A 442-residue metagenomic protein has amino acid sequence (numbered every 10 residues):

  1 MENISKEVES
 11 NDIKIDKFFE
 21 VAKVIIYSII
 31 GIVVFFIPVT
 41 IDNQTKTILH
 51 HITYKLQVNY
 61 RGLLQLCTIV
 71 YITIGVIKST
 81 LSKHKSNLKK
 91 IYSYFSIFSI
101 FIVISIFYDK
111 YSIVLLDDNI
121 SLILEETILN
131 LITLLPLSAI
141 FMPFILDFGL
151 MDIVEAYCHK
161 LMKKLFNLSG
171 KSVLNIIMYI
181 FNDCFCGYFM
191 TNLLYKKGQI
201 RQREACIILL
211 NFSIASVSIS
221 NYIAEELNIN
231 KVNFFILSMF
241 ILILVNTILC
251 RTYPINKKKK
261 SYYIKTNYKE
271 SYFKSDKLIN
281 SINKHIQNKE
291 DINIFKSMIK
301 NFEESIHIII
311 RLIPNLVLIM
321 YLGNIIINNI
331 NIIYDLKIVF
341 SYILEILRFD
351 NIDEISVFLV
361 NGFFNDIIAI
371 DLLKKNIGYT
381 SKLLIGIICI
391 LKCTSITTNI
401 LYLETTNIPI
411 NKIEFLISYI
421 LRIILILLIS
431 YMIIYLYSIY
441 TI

Functional and structural regions predicted by a protein language model:
M1-S28, N256-S305: Intrinsically disordered, low-complexity non-transmembrane regions of multi-pass membrane transporters
I25-V39, L64-S79, S96-D109, L135-P143 (+3 more regions): Hydrophobic core segments of alpha-helical transmembrane domains in multi-pass membrane transport and ion-translocation
I26-G31, I200-A224, I243-V245, D366-I442: C-terminal transmembrane helix pair
I77-K85, I104-N119, F148: Transmembrane alpha-helix boundary signature
L134-D147, K164-G187, I319, S341-L373: Hydrophobic alpha-helical transmembrane segments of multi-pass integral membrane proteins, predominantly secondary
I145-S213, D371-T380: Hydrophobic transmembrane alpha-helices that form the pore/transport pathway of multi-pass ion and small-solute
A156-D183, K259-K296, Y342-N351: Juxtamembrane inter-helical linkers in multi-pass membrane proteins
Q287-I377: Transmembrane helical segments that form the transport core of multi-pass membrane transport proteins
